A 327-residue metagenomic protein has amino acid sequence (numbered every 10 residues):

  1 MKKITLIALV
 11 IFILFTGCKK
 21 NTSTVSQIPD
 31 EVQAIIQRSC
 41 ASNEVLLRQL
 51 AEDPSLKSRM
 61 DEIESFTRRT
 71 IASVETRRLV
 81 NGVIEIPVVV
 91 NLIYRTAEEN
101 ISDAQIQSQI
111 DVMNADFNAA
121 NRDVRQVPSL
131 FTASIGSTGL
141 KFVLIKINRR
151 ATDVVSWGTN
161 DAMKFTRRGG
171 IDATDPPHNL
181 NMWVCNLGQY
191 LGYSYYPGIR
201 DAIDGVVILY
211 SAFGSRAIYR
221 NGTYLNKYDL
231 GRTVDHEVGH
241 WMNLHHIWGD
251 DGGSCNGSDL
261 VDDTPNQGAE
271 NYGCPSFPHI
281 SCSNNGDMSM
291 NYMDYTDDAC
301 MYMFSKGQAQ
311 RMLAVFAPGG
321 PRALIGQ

Functional and structural regions predicted by a protein language model:
K2-L9: Sec-dependent signal peptide recognition, specifically the positively charged N-region followed immediately by
L14-G17: C-terminal motif of bacterial Sec signal peptides marking the signal peptidase cleavage site
S23-S26, T264-Q327: Metalloprotease/metallohydrolase-associated module, dominated by Zn2+-dependent proteases
T24-P176, P321: Propeptide-to-catalytic entry region of secreted or membrane-anchored zinc metalloproteases
V90-Y94, A212, D297: Short, histidine-centered active-site or binding-site loop motifs used for metal coordination, general acid-base
A97-N100, Y224-D229, T296-M303: Active-site rim elements
S102-Q109, L230-V234, S305-R311: Stable alpha-helical elements in mature extracytoplasmic
D111-G273: Metzincin-family zinc-dependent endopeptidase catalytic domain
